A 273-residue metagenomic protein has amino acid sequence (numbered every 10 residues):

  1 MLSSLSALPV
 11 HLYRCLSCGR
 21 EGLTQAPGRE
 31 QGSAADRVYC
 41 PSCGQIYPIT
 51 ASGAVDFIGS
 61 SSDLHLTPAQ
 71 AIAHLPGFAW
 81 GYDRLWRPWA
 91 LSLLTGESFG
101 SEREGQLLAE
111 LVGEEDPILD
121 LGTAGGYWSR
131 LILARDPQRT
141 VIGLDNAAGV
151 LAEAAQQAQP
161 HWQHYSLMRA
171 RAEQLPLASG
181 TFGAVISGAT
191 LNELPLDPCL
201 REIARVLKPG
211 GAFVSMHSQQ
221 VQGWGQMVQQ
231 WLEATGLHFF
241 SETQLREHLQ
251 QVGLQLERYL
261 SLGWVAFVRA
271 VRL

Functional and structural regions predicted by a protein language model:
L2-A73: N-terminal auxiliary segments of SAM/dcSAM-dependent transferases
I58-V112, Y127, L131: Conserved class I S-adenosyl-L-methionine
P117-Q174: Class I SAM-dependent methyltransferase SAM/SAH-binding core
E173-A184: A short acidic, Gly/Pro-enriched loop at the edge of an enzyme's catalytic core that lines a small-molecule cofactor
A184-D197: A short SAM/SAH-binding and catalytic strip from SAM-dependent methyltransferases
D197-A212: A short glycine-rich, Lys/Arg-flanked "PGG" loop and its adjoining helix->strand segment in the class I
V214-G236: Conserved class I S-adenosyl-L-methionine
L237-V252: Short alpha-helix
